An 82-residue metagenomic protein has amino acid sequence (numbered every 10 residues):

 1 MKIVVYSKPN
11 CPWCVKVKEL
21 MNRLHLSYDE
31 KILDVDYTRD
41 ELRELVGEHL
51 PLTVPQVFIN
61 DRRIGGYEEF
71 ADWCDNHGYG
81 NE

Functional and structural regions predicted by a protein language model:
M1-K31: Local sequence-structure signature of Cys/Sec-based thiol-disulfide redox active-site neighborhoods
P12, Y37, G65: Short alpha-helical
V15, D40, D72: Alpha-helical elements of the RecA-like P-loop NTPase motor core of helicases
L33-P51: Thioredoxin-like thiol-disulfide oxidoreductase module
G47-F58, Y67-E68: Structural micro-motif
I59-E82: Non-catalytic, surface beta->alpha helical segment in thiol-disulfide oxidoreductase systems
